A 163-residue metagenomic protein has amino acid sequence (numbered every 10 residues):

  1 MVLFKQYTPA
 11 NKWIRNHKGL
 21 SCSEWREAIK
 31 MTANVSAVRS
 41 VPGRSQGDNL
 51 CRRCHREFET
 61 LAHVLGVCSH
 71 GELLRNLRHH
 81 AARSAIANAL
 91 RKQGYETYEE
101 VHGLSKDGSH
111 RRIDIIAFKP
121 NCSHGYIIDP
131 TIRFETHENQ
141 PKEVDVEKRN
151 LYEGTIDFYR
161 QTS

Functional and structural regions predicted by a protein language model:
M1-F58: Helix/loop segments that flank and initiate small ligand/metal-binding modules
S21-E24, R78, A82, D145-K148: Alpha-helical interaction elements in eukaryotic regulators
S40-G43, A85-I132, L151: Active-site metal-binding core of divalent-cation-utilizing nuclease and nuclease-like domains
P42-G43, R56, L74, R78 (+3 more regions): Short amphipathic alpha-helical molecular recognition features
R44-A87: Short Cys/His-based metal-binding microdomains
R53-R56, H70, N88, K92 (+2 more regions): Ordered, helix-dominated protein-protein interaction surfaces in large eukaryotic regulatory proteins
H124, R133-Y159: Mg2+/Mn2+-dependent nuclease catalytic core
